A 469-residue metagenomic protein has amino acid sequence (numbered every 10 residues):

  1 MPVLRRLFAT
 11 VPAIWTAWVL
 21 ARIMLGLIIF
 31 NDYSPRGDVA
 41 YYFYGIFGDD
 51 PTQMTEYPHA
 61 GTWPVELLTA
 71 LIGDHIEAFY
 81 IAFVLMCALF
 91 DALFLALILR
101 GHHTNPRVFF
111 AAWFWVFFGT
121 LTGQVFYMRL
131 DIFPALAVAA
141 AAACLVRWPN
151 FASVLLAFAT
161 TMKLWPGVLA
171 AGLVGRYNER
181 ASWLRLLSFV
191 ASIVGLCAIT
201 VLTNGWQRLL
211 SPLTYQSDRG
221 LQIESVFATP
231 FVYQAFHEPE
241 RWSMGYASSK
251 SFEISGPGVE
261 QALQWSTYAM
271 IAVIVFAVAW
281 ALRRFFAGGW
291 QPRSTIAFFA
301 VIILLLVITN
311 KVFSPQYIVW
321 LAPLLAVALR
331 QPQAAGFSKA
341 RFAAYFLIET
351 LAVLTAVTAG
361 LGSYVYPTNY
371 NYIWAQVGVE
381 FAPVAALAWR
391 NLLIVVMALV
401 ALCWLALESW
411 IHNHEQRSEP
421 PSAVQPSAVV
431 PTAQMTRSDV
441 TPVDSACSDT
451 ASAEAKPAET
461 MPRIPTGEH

Functional and structural regions predicted by a protein language model:
M1-T214, A262-V430, D439, C447 (+1 more regions): Multi-pass membrane glycosyltransferase architecture that uses lipid-linked
Y42-E56, L213-A262: Luminal/periplasmic active-site loops of membrane-embedded glycosylation enzymes
T436, V440-T441, S445-A446, A451 (+2 more regions): Threonine-centered tandem repeat motifs in low-complexity domains
